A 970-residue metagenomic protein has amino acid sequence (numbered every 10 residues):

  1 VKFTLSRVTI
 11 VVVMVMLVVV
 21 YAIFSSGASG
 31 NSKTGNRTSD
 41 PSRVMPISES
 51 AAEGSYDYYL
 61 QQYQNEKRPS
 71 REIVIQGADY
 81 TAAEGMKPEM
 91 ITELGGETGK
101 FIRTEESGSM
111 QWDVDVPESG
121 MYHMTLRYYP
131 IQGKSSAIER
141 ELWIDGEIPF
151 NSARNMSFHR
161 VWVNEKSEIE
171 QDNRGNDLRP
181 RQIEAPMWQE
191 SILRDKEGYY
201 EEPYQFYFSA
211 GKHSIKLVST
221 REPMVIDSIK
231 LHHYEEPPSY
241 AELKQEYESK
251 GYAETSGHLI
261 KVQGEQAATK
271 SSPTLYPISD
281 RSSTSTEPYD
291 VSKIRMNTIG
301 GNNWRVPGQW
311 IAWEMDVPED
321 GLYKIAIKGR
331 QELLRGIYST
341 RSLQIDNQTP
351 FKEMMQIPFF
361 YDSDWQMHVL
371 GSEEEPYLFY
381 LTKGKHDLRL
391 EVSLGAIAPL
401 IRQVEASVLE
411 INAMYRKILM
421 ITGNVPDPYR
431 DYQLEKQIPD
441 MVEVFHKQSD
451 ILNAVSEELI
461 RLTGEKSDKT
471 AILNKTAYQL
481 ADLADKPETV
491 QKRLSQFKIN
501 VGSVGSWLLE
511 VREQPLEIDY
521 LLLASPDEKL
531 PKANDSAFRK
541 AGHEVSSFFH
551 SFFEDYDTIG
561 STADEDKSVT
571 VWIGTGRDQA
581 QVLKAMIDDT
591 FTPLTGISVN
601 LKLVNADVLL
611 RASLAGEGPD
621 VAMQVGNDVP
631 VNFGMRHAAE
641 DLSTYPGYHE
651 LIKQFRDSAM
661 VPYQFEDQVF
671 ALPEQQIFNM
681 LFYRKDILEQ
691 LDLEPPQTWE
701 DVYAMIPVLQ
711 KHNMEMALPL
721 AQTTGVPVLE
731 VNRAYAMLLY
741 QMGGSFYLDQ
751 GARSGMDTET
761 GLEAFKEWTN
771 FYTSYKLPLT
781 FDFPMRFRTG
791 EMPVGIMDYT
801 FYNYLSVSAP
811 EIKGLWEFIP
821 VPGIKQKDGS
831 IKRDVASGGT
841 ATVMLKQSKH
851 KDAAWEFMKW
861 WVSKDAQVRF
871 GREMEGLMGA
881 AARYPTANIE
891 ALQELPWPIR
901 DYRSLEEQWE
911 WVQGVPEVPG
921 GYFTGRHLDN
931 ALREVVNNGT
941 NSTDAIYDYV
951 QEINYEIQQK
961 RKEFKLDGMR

Functional and structural regions predicted by a protein language model:
L5-V12, V20-P526: Extracytoplasmic
E118, E319, A809-A882, W911-Q913: Extracytoplasmic/periplasmic substrate-recognition and gating elements
F351, E465-D468, R493, Y520-L521 (+2 more regions): C-terminal capping/gating helix-and-loop segments adjacent to ligand/active sites or protein-protein/ligand interfaces
F549-E565, N627-M680, D701-Y703, L709 (+3 more regions): Hinge/lid segment of periplasmic solute-binding proteins
D564-R577, F591, I597-K602, V621 (+2 more regions): Short, well-ordered beta-strand elements
D589-S658, P662, D686-E694, E791-V794 (+4 more regions): Extracytoplasmic "Venus flytrap"/periplasmic binding protein-like
F665-E674, N679, Y703-S754, T760-G761 (+1 more regions): Extracytoplasmic/periplasmic solute-binding protein
Q750-T780: Glycine-centered hinge/linker elements that transmit conformational signals in sensory and ligand-binding systems
